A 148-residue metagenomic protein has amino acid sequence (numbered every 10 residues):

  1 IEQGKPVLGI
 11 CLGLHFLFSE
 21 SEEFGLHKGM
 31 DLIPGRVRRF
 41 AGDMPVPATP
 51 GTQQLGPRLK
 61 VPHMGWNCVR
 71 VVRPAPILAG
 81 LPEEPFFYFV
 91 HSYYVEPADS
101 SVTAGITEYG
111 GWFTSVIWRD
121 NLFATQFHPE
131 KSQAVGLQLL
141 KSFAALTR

Functional and structural regions predicted by a protein language model:
I1-V61, K141: Cysteine-nucleophile active-site neighborhood
D43-P45, S100-V102, L137-Q138: Short aromatic-enriched loop/helix-cap "lid" or pocket-rim segments at secondary-structure transitions that line
P47, Q54-G56, V61, W66 (+2 more regions): Phosphate-binding/catalytic loops
W66-F127: Active-site oxyanion/phosphate-handling segment shared across diverse enzymes
T125-R148: Acyltransferase
